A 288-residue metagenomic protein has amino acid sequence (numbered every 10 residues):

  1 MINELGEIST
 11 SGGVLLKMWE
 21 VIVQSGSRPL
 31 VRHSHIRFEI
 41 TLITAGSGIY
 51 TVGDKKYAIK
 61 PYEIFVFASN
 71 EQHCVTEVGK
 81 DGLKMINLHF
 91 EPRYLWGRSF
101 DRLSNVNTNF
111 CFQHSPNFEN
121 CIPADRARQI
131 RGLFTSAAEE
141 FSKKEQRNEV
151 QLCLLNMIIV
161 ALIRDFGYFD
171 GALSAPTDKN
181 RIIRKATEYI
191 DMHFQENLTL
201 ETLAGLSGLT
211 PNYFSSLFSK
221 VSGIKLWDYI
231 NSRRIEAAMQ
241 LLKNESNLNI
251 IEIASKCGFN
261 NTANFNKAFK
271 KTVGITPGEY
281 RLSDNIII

Functional and structural regions predicted by a protein language model:
M1-Q24, Q72-F141, R164-F169: A hydrophobic/aromatic-rich effector-binding and dimerization subdomain of bacterial HTH-type transcriptional regulators
S34-Y50, V66: Short, conserved beta-strand element in jelly-roll/cupin
T44, R131-S142, T187, D191-F194 (+1 more regions): Regular secondary-structure segments
D54-A68: Short acidic-glycine-tyrosine-enriched beta hairpin
D125, F141-M157, T177: All-alpha amphipathic helical-bundle segments outside canonical DNA-binding/catalytic cores that form hydrophobic
I130, F134-A138, L155-I163, K179 (+2 more regions): Hydrophobic alpha-helical core bundles mediating ligand binding, dimerization, or RNAP-core interactions
A161-G167, K185, Y189-H193, N197-R233 (+2 more regions): Basic/polar phosphate-binding segments, predominantly the helix-turn-helix DNA-binding elements of transcriptional
